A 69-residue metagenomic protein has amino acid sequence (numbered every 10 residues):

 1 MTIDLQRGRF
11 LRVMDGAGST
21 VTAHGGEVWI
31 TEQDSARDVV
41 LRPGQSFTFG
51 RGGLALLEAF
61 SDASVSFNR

Functional and structural regions predicted by a protein language model:
M1-T2, R69: Small, basic N-terminal interaction modules of short regulatory proteins
T2, T20, L56: Short, surface-exposed charged micro-motifs
T2-L5, F10, S35-R51: Short acidic-glycine-tyrosine-enriched beta hairpin
I3-L5, A23, F60: Histidine- and aromatic-rich ligand-binding microenvironments
D4, V13, W29, D62-S64: Intrinsically disordered, low-complexity terminal regions
D15, E32-D34: Short alpha-helix capping/helix-loop boundary micro-motifs
G16-V28: Glycine- and acidic-residue-biased ligand/ion/polar-headgroup-sensing regions
R42-R69: C-terminal structural segments of small proteins and small subunits
